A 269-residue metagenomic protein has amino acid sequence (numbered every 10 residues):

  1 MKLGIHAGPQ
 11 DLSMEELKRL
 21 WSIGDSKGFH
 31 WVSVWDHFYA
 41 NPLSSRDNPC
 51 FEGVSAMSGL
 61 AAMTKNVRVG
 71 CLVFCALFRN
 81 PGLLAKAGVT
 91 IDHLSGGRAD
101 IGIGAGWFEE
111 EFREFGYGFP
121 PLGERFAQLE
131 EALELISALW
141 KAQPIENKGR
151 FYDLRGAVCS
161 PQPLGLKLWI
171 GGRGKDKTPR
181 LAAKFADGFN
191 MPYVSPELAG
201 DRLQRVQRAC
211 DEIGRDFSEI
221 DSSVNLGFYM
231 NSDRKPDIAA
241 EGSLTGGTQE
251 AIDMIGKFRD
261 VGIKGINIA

Functional and structural regions predicted by a protein language model:
M1-A269: Active-site-adjacent structural elements that line small-molecule/cofactor binding pockets in enzymes
